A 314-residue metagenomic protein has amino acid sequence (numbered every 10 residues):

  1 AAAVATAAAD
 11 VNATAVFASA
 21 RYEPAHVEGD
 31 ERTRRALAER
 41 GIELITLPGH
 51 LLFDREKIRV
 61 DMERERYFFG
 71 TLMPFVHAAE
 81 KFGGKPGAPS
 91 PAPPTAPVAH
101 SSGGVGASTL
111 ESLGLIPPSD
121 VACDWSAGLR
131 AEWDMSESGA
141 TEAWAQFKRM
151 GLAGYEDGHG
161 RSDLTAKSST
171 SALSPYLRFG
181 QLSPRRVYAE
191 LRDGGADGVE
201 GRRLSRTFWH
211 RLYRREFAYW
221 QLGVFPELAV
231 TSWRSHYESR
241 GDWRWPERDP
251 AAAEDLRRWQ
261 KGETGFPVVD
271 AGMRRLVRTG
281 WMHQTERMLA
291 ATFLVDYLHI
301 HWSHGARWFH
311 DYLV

Functional and structural regions predicted by a protein language model:
A1, A5, S19-P24, P175 (+2 more regions): Conserved short loop/turn motifs at secondary-structure junctions
A1-P94, L204, R274-R275: Trp/Phe/Arg-rich N-terminal binding region typifying the photolyase-homology
R21-Y22, L47-H50, H77, Q181-L182 (+4 more regions): An acidic- and aromatic-residue-enriched active-site/binding cleft used to recognize and process polar
E39-R40, G194-G201, T279-M282, I300-H301: Secondary-structure transition/capping motifs at alpha-helix termini and the adjoining loop/turn into the next element
I42, R64-G241, W245: Glycine/tryptophan-enriched, flexible segments
A143, A172, V187-E190, F208 (+3 more regions): Short, hydrophobic/aromatic alpha-helical segments in well-folded domains
Y219, V224, R248-I300: C-terminal substrate/ligand-recognition segments
A229, H236-G241, M288-V314: Active/binding-pocket-proximal capping segment
